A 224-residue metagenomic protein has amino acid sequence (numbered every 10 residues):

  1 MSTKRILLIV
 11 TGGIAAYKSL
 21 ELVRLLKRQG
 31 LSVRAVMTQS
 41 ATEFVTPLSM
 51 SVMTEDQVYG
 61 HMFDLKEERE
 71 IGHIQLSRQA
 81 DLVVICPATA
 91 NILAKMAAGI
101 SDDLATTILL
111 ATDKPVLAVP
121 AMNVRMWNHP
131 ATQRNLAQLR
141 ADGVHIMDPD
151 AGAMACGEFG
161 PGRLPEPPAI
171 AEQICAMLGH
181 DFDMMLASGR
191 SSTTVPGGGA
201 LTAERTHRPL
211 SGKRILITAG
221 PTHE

Functional and structural regions predicted by a protein language model:
M1-A118, V124-E224: A cross-family phosphate/adenosyl-ligand binding-site feature
